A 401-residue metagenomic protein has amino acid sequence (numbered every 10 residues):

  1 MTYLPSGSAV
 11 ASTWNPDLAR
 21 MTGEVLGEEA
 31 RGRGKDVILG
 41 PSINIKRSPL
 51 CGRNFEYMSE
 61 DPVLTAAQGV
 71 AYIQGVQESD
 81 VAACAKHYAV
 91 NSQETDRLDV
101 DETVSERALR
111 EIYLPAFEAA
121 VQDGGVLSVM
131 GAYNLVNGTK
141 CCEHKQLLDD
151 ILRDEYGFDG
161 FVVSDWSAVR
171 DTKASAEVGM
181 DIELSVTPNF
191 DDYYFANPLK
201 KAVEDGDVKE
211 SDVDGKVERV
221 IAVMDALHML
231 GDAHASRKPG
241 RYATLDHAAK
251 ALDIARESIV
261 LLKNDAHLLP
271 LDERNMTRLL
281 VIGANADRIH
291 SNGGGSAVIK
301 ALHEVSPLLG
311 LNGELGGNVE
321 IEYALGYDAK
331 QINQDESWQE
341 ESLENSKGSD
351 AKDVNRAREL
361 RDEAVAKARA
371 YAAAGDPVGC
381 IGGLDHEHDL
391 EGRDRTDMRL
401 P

Functional and structural regions predicted by a protein language model:
M1-P401: Glycoside hydrolase catalytic-domain context in secreted enzymes
